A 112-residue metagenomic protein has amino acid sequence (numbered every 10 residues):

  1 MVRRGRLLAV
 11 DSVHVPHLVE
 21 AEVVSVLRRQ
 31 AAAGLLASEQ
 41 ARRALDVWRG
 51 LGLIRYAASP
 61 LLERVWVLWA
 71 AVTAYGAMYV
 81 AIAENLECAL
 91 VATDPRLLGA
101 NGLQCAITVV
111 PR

Functional and structural regions predicted by a protein language model:
M1-V19, Q30-E39, P95, G102: Short, well-structured N-terminal submotif of metal-dependent ribonuclease cores
R4-R6, E22-S25, A57-P60, G76-A77: A short alpha-helix capping/helix-coil boundary motif
L7-A9, D46-R49, W66, E84 (+1 more regions): Alpha-helix boundary recognition
S12, I54, A106-T108: Conserved beta-strand segments of alpha/beta enzyme cores
P16, L68, V80-R112: Acidic, PIN/NYN-like endoribonuclease modules and their adjacent C-terminal/linker elements
L18-Y56, R64-W66: Active-site-proximal, substrate-binding regions of enzyme catalytic domains and RNA-binding/basic surfaces
A32-L36, A74-G76, V109-P111: Short, low-complexity, polar/charged sequence segments that are solvent-exposed and flexible
L51-T93: Active-site neighborhoods of divalent-metal-dependent phosphate/nucleic-acid chemistry enzymes
